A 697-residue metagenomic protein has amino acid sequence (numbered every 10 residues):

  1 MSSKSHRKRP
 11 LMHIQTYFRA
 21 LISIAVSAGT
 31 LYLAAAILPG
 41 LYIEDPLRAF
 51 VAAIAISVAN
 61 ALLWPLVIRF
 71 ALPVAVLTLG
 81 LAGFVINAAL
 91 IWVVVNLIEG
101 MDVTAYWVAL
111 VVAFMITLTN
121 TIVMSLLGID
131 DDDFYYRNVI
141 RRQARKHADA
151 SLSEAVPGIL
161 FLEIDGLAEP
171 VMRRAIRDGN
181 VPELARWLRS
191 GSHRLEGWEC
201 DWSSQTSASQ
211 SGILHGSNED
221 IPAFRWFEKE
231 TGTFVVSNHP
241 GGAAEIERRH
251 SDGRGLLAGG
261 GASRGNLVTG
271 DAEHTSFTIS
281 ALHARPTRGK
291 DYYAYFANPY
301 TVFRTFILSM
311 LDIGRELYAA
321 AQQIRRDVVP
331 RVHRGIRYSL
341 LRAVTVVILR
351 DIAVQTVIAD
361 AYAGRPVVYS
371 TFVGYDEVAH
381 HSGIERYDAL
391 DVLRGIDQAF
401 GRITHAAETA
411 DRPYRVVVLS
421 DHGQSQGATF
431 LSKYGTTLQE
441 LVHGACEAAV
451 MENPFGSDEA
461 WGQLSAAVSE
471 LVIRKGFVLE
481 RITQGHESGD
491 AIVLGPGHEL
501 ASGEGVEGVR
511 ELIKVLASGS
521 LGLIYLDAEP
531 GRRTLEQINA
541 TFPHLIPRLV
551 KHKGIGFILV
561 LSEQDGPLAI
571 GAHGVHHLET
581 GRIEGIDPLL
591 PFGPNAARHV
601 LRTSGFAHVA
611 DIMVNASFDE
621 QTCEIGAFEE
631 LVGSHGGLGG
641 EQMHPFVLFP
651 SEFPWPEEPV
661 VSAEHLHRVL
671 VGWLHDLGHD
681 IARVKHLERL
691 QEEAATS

Functional and structural regions predicted by a protein language model:
S2-V111, T121-D131: Juxtamembrane/disordered regions of integral membrane proteins
D132-S192, S432-K433: Active-site-proximal N-terminal segment of extracellular/periplasmic enzymes that hydrolyze or transfer
F134, G216-G383, G519-L526, G531-R532 (+4 more regions): His/Asp/Glu-rich, glycine-adjacent segments that coordinate divalent cations and/or stabilize oxyanion chemistry on
S153-R173, I213, V367-V373, L393-I396 (+5 more regions): Beta-strand elements within well-structured catalytic alpha/beta cores of enzymes that handle phosphate/sulfate esters
R174-S211, G216-D220: Short, structured active-site-proximal loop/turn typified by the sulfatase FGly-forming signature C/S-X-P-X-R
T231, N238-D252, G260, R264-D271 (+4 more regions): Active-site neighborhoods of enzymes that stabilize oxyanions during catalysis
V347-I348, Y375-V416, E440-V450, P543-H544: A long, amphipathic alpha-helix that forms part of the scaffold/cap immediately adjacent to metal-dependent active
D397-G435, P567-I570, V575: Metal-dependent active-site segment of extracytoplasmic phospho-/sulfohydrolases and closely related
